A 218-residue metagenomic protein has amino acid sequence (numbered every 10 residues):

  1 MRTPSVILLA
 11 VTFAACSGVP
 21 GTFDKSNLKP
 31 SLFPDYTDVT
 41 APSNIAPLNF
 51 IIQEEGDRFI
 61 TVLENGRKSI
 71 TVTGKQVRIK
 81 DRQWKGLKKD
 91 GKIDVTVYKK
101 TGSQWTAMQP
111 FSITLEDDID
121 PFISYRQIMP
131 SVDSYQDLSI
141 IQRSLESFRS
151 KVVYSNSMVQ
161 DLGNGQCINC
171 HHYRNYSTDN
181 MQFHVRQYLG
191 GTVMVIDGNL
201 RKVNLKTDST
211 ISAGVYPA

Functional and structural regions predicted by a protein language model:
M1-F23: Bacterial Sec-dependent N-terminal signal peptides
C16-A218: Sequence signature of WD/YWTD-type beta-propeller architectures
